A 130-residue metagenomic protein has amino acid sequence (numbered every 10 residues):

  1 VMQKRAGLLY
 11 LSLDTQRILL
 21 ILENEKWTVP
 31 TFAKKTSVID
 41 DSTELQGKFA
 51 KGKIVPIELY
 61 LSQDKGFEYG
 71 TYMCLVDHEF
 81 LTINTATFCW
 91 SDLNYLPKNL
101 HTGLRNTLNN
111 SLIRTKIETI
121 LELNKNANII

Functional and structural regions predicted by a protein language model:
V1-L19, E68: Conserved N-terminal beta-strand and adjoining loop/helix that marks the start of the Nudix/MutT-like hydrolase domain
L9, L20, T71-M73, F88-W90: Conserved hydrophobic/aromatic beta-strand scaffold that supports enzyme active sites
S12-K51: Conserved Nudix-box catalytic region and its N-terminal flanking loop in Nudix hydrolases and closely related
S12-Q16, N24, L75-F80, L93-N94: Short loop segments at secondary-structure junctions
E25-T28, Y69, T82-I130: Nudix hydrolase/Nudix homology domain
Q46-N84, K116, N128-I130: Active-site segment of metal-dependent pyrophosphate-handling enzymes, primarily the Nudix hydrolase catalytic core
